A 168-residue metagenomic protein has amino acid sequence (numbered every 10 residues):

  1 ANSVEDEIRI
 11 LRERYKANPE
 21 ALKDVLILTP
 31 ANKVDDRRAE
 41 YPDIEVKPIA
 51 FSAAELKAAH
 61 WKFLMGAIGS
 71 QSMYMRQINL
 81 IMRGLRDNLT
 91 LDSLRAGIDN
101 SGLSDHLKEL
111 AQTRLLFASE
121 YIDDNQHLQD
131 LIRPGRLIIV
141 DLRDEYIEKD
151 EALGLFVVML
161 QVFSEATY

Functional and structural regions predicted by a protein language model:
A1-Y168: P-loop NTPase motor domains
